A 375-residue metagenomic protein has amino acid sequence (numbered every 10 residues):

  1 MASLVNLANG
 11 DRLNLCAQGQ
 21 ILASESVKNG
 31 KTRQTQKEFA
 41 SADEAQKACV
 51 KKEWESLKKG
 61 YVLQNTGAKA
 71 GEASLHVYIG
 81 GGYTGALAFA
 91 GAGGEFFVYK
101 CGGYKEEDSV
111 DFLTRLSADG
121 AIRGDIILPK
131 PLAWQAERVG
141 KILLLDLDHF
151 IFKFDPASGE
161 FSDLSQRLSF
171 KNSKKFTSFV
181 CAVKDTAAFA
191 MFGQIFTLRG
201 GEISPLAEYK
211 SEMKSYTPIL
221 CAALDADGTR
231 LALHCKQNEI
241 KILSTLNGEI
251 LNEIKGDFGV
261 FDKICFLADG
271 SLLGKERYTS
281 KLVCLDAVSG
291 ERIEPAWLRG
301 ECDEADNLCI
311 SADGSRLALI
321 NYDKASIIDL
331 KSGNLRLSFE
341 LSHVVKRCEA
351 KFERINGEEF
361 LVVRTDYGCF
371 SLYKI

Functional and structural regions predicted by a protein language model:
A8-T35: Short aromatic-glycine-(Arg/Gly/Cys) micro-motifs in beta-strand/loop hairpins
G30, Y104-V110, D146, F189-A190 (+3 more regions): Short, solvent-exposed loop/turn segments at conserved positions within beta-propeller repeat blades
G71-G82, A121-I127, E160-N172, I203-K214 (+3 more regions): A short beta-strand motif characteristic of beta-propeller blades
V77-D111, K130-P131: Beta-strand-rich domains and repeat architectures in extracellular enzymes and scaffolds, especially beta-propellers
G82-A90, P129-G140, F170-V183, K214-A223 (+3 more regions): Repeated scaffold domains used in trafficking and secretory/extracellular systems, primarily beta-propellers
G93-G94, G140-K141, K184-T186, D227-T229 (+3 more regions): Short coil/turn segments that connect the beta-strands within blades of beta-propeller domains
S117-G120, D155-G159, R199-E202, S244-G248 (+2 more regions): Short loop/turn segments that connect beta-strands within beta-propeller blades
V345-I375: Blade-level signature of beta-propeller repeat domains, shared across WD40, Kelch, NHL, RCC1 and BNR/Asp-box propellers
